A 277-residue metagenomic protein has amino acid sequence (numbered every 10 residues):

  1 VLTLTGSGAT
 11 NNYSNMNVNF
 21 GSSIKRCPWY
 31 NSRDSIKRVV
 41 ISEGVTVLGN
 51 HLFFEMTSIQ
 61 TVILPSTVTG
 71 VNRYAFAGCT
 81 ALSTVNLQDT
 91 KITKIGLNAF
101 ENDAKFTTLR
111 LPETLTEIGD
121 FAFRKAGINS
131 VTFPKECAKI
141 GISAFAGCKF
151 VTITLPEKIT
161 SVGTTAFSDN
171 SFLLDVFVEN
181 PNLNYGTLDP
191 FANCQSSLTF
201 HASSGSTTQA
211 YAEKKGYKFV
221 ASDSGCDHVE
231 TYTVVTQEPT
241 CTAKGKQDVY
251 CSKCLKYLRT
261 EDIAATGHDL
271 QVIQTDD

Functional and structural regions predicted by a protein language model:
L2-S7, R33-T46, T57-G70, T80-K94 (+7 more regions): Structural signature of tandem-repeat unit edges
L4-N11, S252-K256: Secondary-structure transition/turn motif
T10-D34: Extended Gly/Ser/Thr-rich low-complexity repeat segments, especially those forming or decorating extracellular
G49-L52, N72-A75, G96-A99, G119-A122 (+3 more regions): Consensus positions within tandem repeat domains that build extended binding/scaffold surfaces
H51, D189-F191, T207-G216: Short, aromatic/basic amphipathic alpha-helical patches
K214-G225: C-terminal capping region of solenoid repeat domains
D223-D277: Thrombospondin type-1
